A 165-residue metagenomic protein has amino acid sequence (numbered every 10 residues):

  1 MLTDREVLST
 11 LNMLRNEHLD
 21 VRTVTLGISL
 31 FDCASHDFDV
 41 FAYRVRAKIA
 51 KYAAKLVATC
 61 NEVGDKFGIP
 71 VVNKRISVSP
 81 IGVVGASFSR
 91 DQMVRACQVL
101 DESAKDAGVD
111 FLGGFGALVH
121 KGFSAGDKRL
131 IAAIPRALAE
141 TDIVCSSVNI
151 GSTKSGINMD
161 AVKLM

Functional and structural regions predicted by a protein language model:
M1-A132, V148-L164: Metallocofactor- and cofactor-centric catalytic cores in central/energy metabolism, strongly enriched
P135-L138: Acidic, His- and aromatic-enriched active-site or binding-groove loops in soluble protein domains that engage sugars
T141-V148: Conserved anion/nucleotide-ligand pocket segment
